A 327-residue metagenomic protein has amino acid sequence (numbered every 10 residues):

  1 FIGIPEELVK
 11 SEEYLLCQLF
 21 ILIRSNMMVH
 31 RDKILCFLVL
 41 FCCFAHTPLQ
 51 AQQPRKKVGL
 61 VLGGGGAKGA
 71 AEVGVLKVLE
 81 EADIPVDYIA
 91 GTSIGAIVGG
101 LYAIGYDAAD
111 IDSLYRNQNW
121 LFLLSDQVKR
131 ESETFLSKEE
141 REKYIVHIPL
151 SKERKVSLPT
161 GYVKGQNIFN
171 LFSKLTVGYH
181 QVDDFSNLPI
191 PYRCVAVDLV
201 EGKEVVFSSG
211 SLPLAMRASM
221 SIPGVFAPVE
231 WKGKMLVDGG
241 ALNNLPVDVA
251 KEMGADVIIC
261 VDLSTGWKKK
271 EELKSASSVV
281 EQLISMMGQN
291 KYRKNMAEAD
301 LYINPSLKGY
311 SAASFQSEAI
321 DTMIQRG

Functional and structural regions predicted by a protein language model:
F1-G3, L15-R55: Bacterial Sec-dependent N-terminal signal peptides
E6, E13, V29, Q50-T92 (+1 more regions): Patatin-like phospholipase
